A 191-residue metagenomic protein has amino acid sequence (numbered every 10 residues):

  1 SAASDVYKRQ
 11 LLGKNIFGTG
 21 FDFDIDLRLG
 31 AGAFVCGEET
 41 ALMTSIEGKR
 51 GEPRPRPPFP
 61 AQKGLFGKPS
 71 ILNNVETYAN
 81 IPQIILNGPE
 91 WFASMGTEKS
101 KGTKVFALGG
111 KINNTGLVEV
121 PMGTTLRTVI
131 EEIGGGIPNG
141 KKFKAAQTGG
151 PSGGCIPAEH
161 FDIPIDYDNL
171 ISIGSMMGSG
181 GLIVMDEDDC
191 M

Functional and structural regions predicted by a protein language model:
S1-S4, G32-F34, T148, S152-P157: Short, surface-exposed loop/turn segments at secondary-structure boundaries that line and modulate
A2-A3, Y7, K141: Glycine-rich phosphate/oxyanion-binding loops and their immediately adjacent helices within cytosolic catalytic domains
D5-M122, G134: Hydrophobic alpha-helical positions that pack around
D5-T19, I112, A158-M191: Ferredoxin-type iron-sulfur electron-transfer modules in oxidoreductases and energy-metabolism complexes
I25, P138-Y167: Terminal amphipathic helices with adjacent charged low-complexity linkers/tails
L65, I71, K142, G181-I183: Intrinsic disorder at enzyme termini
G102, G140-K141, S179: Iron-sulfur (Fe-S) cluster-binding modules
G123-P138: Short amphipathic, charge-patterned alpha-helical segments
